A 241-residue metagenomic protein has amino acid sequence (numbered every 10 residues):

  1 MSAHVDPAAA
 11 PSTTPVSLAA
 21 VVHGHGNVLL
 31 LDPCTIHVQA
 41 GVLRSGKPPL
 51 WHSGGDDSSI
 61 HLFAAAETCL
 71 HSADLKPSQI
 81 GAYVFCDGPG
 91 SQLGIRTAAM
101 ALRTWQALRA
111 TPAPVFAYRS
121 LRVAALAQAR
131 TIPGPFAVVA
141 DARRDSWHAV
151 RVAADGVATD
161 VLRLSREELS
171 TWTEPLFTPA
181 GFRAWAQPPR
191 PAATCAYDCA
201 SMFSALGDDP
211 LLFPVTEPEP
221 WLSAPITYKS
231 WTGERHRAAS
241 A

Functional and structural regions predicted by a protein language model:
M1-K47, D57-H61, P114-A241: Oxyanion-binding and handling regions
L50-G55, C86-Q92, P191: A short glycine/serine-rich beta->alpha loop
G54-L70: N-terminal phosphate-binding loop and adjacent alpha-helix
A66, A98-Q106, A124-Q128: Buried hydrophobic packing segments
A66-A82: Phosphate/pyrophosphate-binding loops at sites that engage ATP/ADP/AMP, CoA/4′-phosphopantetheine, polyphosphate
D74-S78, Q106-A117: Phosphate-handling active-site elements
S78-D87, E174-F182: Short glycine-rich phosphate-binding loop at a beta-alpha junction
A82-P112: DPxDG-like acidic metal-binding loop motif
